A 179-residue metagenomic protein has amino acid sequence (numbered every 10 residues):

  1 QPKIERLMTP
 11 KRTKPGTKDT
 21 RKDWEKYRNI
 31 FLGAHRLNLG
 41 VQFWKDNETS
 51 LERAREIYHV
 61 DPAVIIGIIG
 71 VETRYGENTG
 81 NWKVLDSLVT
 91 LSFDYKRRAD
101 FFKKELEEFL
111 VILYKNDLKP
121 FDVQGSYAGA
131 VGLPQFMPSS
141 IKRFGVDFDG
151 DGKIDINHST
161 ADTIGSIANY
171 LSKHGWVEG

Functional and structural regions predicted by a protein language model:
Q1-Q124, G129, S139-G179: Cell-wall glycan-active module
Q135: Functionally critical loop-and-helix segments that line ligand-binding/catalytic clefts of soluble enzyme domains
